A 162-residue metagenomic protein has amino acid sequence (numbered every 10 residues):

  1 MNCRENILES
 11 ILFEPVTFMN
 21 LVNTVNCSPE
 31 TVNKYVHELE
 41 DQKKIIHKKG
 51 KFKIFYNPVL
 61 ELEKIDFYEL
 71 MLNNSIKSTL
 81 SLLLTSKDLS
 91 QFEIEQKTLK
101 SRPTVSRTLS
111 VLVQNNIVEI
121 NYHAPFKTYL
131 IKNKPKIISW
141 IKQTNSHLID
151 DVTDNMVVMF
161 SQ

Functional and structural regions predicted by a protein language model:
M1, E5-S10, P58-L60, Y68-M71 (+4 more regions): Long, low-complexity, charge-rich intrinsically disordered regions
F13-V25, D88-T98: Short acidic, hydrophobic short linear motifs in intrinsically disordered regions
P15, F52-K53, F126-T128: A generic structural signal for beta-strand entry/edge sites
M19-I65: Long, low-complexity, charged/polar intrinsically disordered regions in eukaryotic proteins
C27-E38, L99-Q114: Short amphipathic alpha-helical interaction segments
